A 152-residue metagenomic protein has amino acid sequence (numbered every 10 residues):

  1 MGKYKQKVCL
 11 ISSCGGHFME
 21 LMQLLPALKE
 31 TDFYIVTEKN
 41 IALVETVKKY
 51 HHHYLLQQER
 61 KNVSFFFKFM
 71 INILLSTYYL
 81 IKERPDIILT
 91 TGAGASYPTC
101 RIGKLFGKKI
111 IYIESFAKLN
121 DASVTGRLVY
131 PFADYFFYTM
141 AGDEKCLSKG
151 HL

Functional and structural regions predicted by a protein language model:
M1-A42: N-terminal subdomain of nucleotide-sugar transferases
K7, D86-I87: Structural motif
S12-C14, D32-K68, G142-K145: Conserved nucleotide-sugar phosphate-binding/catalytic loop shared by glycosyltransferases and other
T31, F106-K109: A short helix->loop->beta-strand "cap" motif at the edges of active sites that frequently abuts
H52, I87, D134-Y135: Well-ordered beta-strand positions
V63-D86: An amphipathic, basic-hydrophobic alpha-helix
I87-F106: An aromatic- and histidine-rich active-site surface loop
K108-L152: Active-site-proximal region of nucleotide-activated glycan assembly enzymes, centered on histidine/acidic-rich loops
